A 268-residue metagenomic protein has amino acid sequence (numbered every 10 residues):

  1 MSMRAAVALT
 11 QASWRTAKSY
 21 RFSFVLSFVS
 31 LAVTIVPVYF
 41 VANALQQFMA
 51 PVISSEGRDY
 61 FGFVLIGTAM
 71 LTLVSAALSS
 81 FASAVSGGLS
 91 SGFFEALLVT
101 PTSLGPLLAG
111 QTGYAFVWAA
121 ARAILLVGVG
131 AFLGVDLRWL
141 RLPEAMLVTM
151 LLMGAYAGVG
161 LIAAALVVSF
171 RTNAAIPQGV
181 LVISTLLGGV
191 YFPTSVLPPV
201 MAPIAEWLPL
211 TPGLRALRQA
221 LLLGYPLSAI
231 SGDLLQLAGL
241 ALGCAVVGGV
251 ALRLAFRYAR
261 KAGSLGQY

Functional and structural regions predicted by a protein language model:
M1-Y268: Hydrophobic transmembrane alpha-helices and immediately adjacent juxtamembrane helices of multi-pass inner-membrane
